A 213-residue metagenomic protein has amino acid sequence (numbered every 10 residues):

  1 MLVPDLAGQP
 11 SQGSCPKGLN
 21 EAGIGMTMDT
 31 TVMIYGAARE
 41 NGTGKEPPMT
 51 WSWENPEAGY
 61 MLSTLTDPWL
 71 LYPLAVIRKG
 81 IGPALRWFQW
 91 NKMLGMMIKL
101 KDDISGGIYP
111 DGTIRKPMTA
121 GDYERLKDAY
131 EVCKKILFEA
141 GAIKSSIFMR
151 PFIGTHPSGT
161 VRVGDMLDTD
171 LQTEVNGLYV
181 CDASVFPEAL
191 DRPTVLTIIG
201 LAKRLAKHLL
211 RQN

Functional and structural regions predicted by a protein language model:
M1, M96, Y179-C181: Hydrophobic/aromatic beta-strand patches that form the interior of the parallel beta-sheet core in alpha/beta enzyme
M1-L19: Flavin (primarily FAD) binding-site architecture
D5-Q9, T31, R150, A183-S184: An acidic- and aromatic-residue-enriched active-site/binding cleft used to recognize and process polar
G8-Q12, I104-G107, I153-P157, P187-E188: Flexible loop/turn segments at secondary-structure boundaries
C15, L19-E131, M166-L167, E174 (+2 more regions): FAD cofactor-binding and catalytic pocket of flavoenzymes
K17, I136-E139, H208, Q212: Active-site catalytic microenvironments for nucleophilic, acid-base chemistry
R125-D191, V195-I199: A glycine-rich dinucleotide-binding beta-alpha-beta segment and adjacent secondary-structure elements that constitute
L196-Q212: An active-site-proximal "capping" alpha-helix that borders the catalytic cofactor pocket
